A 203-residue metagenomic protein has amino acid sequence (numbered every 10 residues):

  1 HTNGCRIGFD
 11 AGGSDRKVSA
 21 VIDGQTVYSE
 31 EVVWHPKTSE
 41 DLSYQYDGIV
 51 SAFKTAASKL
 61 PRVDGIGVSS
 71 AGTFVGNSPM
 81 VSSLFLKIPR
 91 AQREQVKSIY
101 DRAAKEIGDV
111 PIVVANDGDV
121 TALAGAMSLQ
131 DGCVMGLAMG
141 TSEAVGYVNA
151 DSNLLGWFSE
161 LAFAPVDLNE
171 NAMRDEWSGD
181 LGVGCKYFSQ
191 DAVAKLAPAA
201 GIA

Functional and structural regions predicted by a protein language model:
H1-G65, K105-V110, M127-S128, E170-N171 (+1 more regions): ATP-binding/phosphotransfer module of carbohydrate and carboxylate kinases, centering on a glycine-rich
F9, N116, M139: Active-site flanking residues adjacent to catalytic metal/cofactor-binding acidic residues
R16-A20, A122-L123, G136-A138, E143-N149: Short beta-strand scaffold segments in enzyme catalytic cores
Q25-Y28, N153-E160: Beta-strand initiation motifs
E31-V50, G65-I66, G72-M135, F158-E160 (+1 more regions): Glycine-rich phosphate-binding loop and adjoining helix at the ATP-binding site of ATP-dependent phosphoryl-transfer
I66-G72, M139-T141, A203: Glycine-rich beta-strand-to-loop/alpha-helix junction loops that act as flexible
G76, V145-G146, L196, I202: Short acidic/glycine-rich loop or secondary-structure boundary segments that cap or lie
C133, A150-N153: Catalytic-core segment of enzymes that process non-peptidic bonds
